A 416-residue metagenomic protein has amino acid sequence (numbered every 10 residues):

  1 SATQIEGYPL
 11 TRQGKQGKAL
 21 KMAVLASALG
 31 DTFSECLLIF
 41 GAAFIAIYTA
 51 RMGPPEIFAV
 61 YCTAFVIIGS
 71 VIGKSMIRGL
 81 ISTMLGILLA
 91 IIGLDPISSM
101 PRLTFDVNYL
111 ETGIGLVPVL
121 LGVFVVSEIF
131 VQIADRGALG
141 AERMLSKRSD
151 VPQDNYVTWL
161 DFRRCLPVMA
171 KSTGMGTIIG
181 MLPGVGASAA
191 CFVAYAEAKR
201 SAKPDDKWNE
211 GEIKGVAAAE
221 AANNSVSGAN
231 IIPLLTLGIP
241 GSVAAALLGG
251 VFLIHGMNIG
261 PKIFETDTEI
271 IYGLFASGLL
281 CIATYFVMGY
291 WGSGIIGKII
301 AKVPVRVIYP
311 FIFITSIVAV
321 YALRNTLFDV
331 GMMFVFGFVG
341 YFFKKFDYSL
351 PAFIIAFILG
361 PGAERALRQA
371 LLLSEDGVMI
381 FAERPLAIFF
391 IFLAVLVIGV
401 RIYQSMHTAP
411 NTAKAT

Functional and structural regions predicted by a protein language model:
S1, F33-L37, I179-S188, F192 (+4 more regions): Short helix-coil transition sites and intra-membrane helix breaks within transmembrane domains of multi-pass
S1-K18, F44, N209-E212, L247 (+1 more regions): Flexible loop linkers connecting adjacent transmembrane helices in multi-pass alpha-helical membrane transporters
S1-P9, I39-G41, T83-M84, A187-K199 (+5 more regions): Re-entrant/interfacial helical elements at transmembrane boundaries that shape and gate the permeation pathway
I5-L10, G176-G180, A217, A229-L237 (+1 more regions): Generic transmembrane alpha-helix signature in multi-pass membrane proteins, especially transporters/channels
P9-A26, K203-G215, V243-A246, Y348-A352: Membrane-interface alpha-helices at helix entry/exit sites of multi-pass transporters
K21-G137, I254-S405: Membrane-embedded alpha-helical modules
T49, P101-E212, G297, T315-Y321 (+3 more regions): Helix-loop-helix hairpins and the membrane-proximal interhelical loops of multi-pass alpha-helical transport proteins
D161-G180, G215, A221-I232, M333-F336: Short, hydrophobic/aliphatic alpha-helical segments
